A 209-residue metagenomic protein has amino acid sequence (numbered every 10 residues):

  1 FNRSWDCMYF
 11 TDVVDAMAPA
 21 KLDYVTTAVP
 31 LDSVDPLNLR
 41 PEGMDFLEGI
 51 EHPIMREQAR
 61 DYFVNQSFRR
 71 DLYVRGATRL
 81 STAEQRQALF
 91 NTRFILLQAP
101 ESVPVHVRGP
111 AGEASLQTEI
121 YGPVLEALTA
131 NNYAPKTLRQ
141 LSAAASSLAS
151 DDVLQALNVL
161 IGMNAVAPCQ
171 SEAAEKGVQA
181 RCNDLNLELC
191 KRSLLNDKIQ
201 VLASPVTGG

Functional and structural regions predicted by a protein language model:
F1-G209: Rossmann-like AdoMet/SAM-dependent catalytic core
